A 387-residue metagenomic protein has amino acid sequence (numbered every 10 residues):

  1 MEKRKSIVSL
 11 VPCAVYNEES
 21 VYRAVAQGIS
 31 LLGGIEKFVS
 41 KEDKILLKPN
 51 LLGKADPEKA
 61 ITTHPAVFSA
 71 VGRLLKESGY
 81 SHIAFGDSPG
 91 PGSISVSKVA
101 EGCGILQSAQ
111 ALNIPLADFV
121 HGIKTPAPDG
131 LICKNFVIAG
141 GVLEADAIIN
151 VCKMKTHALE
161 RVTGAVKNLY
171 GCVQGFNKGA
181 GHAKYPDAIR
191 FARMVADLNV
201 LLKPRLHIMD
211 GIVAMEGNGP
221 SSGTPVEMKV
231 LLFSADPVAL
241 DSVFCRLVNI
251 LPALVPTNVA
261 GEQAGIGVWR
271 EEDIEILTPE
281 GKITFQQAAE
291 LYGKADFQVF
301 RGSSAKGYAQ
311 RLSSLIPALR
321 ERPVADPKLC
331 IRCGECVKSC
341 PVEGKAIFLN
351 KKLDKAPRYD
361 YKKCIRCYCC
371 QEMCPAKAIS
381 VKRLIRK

Functional and structural regions predicted by a protein language model:
M1-P327, I331, V337, G344-D354 (+3 more regions): N-terminal and secondary-structure boundary signal
